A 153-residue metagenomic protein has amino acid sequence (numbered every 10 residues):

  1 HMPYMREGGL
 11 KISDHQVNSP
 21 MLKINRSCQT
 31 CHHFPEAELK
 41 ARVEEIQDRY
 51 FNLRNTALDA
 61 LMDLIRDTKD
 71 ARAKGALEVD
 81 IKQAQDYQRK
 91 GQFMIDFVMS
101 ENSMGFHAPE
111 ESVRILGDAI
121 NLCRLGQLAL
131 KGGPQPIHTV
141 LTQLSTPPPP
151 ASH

Functional and structural regions predicted by a protein language model:
H1-G9, L58-D67, G132-V140, A151: Compositionally biased, low-hydrophobicity segments enriched in charged and small polar residues
H1-N55, V98-E110: Inter-heme linker and motif-flanking segments adjacent to c-type heme-binding CXXCH motifs in c-type cytochromes
I12, L22-I24, I46, L58-L61 (+6 more regions): Weak global preference for isoleucine
A37-R42, T68-K74, I137: Short charge-dense sequence patches
I46-Q88, P147: Amphipathic, heptad-repeat alpha-helical segments
Q85-H153: Histidine-centered catalytic/metal-binding microenvironments
